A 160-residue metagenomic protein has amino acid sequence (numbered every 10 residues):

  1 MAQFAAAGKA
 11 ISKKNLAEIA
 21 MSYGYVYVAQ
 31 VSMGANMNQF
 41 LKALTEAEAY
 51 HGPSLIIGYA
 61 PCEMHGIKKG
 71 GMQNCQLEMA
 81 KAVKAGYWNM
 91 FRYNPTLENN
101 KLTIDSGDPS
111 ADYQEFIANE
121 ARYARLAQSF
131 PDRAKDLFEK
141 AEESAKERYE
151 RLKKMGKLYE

Functional and structural regions predicted by a protein language model:
M1-G107: Glycine-rich ThDP/TPP pyrophosphate-binding loop and its adjacent helix/strand module within ThDP-dependent enzymes
A60-E160: Flexible, low-complexity linker and terminal segments
